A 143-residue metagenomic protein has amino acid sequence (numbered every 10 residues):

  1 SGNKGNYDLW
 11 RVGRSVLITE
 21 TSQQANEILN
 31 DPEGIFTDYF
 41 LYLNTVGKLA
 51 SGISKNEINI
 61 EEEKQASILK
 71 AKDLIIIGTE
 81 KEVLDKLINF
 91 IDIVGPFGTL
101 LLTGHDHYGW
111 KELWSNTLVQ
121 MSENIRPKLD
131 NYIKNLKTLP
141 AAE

Functional and structural regions predicted by a protein language model:
S1-E143: Active-site-adjacent structural elements that line small-molecule/cofactor binding pockets in enzymes
